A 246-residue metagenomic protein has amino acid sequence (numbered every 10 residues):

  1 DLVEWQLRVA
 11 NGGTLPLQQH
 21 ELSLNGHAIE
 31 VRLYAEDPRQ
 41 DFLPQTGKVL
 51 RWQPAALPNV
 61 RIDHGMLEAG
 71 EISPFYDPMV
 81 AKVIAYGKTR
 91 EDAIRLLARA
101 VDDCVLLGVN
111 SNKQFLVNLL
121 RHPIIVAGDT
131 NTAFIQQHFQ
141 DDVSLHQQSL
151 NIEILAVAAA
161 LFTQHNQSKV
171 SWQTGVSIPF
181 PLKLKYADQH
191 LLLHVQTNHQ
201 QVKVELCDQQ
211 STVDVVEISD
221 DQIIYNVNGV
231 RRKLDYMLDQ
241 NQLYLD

Functional and structural regions predicted by a protein language model:
D1-T212, V216: Catalytic cores of soluble metabolic enzymes centered on carboxylation/carboxyl-transfer
E30, Q40, V227-D246: Structured, non-catalytic alpha/beta "coupling" segments that mediate domain-domain communication and provide generic
K203-E205, I224-Y225, L245: SH3/SH3-like beta-barrel fold
D208-R232: A conserved acidic, glycine/proline-rich C-terminal tail/linker
